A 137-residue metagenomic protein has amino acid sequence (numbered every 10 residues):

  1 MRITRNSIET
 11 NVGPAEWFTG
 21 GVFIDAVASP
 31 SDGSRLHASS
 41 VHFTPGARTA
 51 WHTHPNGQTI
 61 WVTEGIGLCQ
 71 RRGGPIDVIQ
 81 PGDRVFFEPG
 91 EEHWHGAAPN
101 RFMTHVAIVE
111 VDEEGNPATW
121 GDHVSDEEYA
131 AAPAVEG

Functional and structural regions predicted by a protein language model:
M1-L36, P117-G137: A short, N-terminal "cap"/entry segment at the start of jelly-roll beta-barrel domains of the cupin/DSBH fold
F23, H37-H54, P89: Conserved short histidine dyad/triad with adjacent acidic residue
S29, T53, W61, P81 (+1 more regions): Conserved strand-loop elements at the edges of beta-sheets that form or border functional pockets
S40-T44, T53-C69, I108-V111: Short, conserved beta-strand element in jelly-roll/cupin
T49-W51, C69-Q70, F87, E92-P99: Short beta-strand His + acidic residue motifs that chelate non-heme Fe in jelly-roll/DSBH and cupin folds
T59, F86, N100-T119: A short hydrophobic beta-strand segment most commonly corresponding to one strand of the jelly-roll/cupin
G73-G90: Short acidic-glycine-tyrosine-enriched beta hairpin
